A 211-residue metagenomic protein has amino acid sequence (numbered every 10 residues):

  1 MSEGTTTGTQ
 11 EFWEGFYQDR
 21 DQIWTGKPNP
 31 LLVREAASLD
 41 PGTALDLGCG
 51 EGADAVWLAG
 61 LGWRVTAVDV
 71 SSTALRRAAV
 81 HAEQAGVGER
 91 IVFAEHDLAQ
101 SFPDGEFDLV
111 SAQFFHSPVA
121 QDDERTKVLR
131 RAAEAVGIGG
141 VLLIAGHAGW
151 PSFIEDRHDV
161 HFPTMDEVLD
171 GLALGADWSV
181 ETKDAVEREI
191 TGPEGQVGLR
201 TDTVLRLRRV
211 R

Functional and structural regions predicted by a protein language model:
M1-L39: Conserved class I S-adenosyl-L-methionine
G42-G50: Conserved class I S-adenosyl-L-methionine
A55-L98: Class I SAM-dependent methyltransferase SAM/SAH-binding core
F102-L109: A short acidic, Gly/Pro-enriched loop at the edge of an enzyme's catalytic core that lines a small-molecule cofactor
S111-Q113: A conserved beta-strand element that flanks and buttresses the S-adenosyl-L-methionine
P118-R131: A short, conserved alpha-helix within the catalytic core of class I
G139-H147: Conserved beta-strand signature within the Rossmann-like core of class I S-adenosyl-L-methionine
E155-D177: Conserved Class I S-adenosyl-L-methionine
